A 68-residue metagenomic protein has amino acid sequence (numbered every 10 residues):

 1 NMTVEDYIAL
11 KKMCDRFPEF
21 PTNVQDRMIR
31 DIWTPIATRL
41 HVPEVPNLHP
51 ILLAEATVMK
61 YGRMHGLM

Functional and structural regions predicted by a protein language model:
N1-M68: Membrane-interfacial and juxtamembrane segments of integral membrane proteins
